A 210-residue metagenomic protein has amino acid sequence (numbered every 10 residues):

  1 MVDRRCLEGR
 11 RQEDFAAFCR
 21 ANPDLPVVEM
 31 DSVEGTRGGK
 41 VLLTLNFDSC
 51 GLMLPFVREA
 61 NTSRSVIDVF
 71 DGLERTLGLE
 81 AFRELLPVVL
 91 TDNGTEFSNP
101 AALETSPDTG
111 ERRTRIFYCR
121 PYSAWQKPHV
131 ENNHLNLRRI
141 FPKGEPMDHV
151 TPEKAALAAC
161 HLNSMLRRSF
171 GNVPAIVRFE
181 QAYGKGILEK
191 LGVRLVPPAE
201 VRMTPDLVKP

Functional and structural regions predicted by a protein language model:
M1-L42: Mobile-element integrase/transposase regions, centering on the N-terminal DNA-binding/Zn-coordinating module
D31, L45, G51, F70 (+4 more regions): Mobile genetic element proteins and their domesticated derivatives, centered on retroelements and DNA transposons
G35-G38, N46, P55-E80: Active-site beta-loop-alpha junctions of metal-dependent nucleic acid enzymes, especially the RNase H-like/DDE
S49, D108-R115: Glycine-enriched alpha-helix->loop->beta-strand junction motifs that scaffold or abut catalytic
G51-F56, Y118, K143: Short small-residue beta-strand/loop micro-motif enriched in glycine and branched aliphatics
E80-L85, E111-R113: Short helix-terminating capping/connector loops at secondary-structure junctions
T91-N93, P100-L103, P107, I116-I140 (+1 more regions): RNase H-like two-metal-ion nuclease catalytic core shared by retroviral integrases and related mobile-element nucleases
A101, K143-P210: C-terminal domain-tail junction helix/linker
